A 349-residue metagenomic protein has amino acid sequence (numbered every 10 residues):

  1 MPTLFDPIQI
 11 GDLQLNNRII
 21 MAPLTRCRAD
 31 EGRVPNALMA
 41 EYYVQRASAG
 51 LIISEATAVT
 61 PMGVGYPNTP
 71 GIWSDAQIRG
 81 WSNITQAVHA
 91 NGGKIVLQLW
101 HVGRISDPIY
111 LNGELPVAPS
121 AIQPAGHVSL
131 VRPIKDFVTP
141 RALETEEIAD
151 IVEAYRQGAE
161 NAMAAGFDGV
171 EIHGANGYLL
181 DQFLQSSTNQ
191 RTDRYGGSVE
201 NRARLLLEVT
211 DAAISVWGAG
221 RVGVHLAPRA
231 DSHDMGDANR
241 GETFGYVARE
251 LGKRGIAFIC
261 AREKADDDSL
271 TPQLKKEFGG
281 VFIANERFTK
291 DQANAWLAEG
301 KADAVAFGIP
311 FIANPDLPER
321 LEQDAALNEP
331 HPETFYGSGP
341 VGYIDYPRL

Functional and structural regions predicted by a protein language model:
M1-L349: Flavin-dependent oxidoreductase catalytic cores
